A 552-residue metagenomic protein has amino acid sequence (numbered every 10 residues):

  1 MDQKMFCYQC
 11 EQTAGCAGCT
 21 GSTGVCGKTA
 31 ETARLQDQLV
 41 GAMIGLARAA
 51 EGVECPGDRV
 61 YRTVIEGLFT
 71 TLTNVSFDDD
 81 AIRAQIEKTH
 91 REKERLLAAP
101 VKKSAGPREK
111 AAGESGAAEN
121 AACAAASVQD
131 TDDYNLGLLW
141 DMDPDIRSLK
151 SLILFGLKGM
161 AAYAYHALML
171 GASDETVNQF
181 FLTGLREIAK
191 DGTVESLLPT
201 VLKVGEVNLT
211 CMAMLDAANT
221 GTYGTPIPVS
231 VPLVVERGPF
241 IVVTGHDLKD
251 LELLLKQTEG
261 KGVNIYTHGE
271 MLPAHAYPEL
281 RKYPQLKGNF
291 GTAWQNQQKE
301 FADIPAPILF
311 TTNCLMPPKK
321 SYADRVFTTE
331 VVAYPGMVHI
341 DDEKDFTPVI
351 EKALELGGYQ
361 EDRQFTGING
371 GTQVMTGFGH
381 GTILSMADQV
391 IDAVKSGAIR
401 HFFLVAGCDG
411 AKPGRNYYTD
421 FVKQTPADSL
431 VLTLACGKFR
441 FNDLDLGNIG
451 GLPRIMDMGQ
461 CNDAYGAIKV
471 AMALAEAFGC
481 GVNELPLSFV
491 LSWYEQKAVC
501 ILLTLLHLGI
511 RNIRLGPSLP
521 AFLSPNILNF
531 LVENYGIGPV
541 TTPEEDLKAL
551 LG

Functional and structural regions predicted by a protein language model:
D2-T32, Q36, I44-G45, C55 (+2 more regions): Anaerobic metallocofactor- and corrinoid-dependent redox/one-carbon enzyme cores, especially those from methanogenesis
I44-T222: Electropositive, gly/pro-rich neighborhoods at or near active sites that engage anionic ligands
